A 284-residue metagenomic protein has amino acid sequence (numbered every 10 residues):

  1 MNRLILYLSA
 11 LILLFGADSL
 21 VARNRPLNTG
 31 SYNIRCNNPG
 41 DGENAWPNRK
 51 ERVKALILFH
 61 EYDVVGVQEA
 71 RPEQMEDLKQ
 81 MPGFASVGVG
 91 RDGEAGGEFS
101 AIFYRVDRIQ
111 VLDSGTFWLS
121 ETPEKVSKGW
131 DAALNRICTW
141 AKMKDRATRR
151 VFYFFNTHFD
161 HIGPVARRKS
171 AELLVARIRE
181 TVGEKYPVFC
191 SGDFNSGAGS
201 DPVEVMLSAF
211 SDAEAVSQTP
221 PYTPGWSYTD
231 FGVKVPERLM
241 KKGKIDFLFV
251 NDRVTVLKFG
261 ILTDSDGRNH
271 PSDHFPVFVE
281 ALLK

Functional and structural regions predicted by a protein language model:
M1-L8: Bacterial N-terminal signal peptides that target proteins for export
I5, F15, S19-M81, D92-E98 (+2 more regions): N-terminal, active-site-proximal structural segment of metallo-dependent hydrolase catalytic domains
L27, D63-V64, F152, P187-F189 (+2 more regions): Short, Asp-centered acidic motifs that coordinate Mg2+ and/or phosphate in catalytic or ligand-binding sites
S31-E51, F117-A133, D160, W226-G232 (+1 more regions): Acidic/histidine-rich helix-loop elements that form or flank divalent-metal/phosphate-binding sites at the catalytic
Y32-I34, T157-F159, G192-F194, F275: Active-site metal-binding loops of divalent metal-dependent hydrolases
V64-F155, K258-I261: Structured beta-strand-rich core segments of catalytic domains in phosphoester-bond hydrolases
V65-Q68, V89, F189-D193, D212-V216: Active-site neighborhood of phospho(di)ester-bond hydrolases with catalytic His/Asp-centered motifs
V165, K169, A176-V188, S196-K284: Metal-dependent phosphoester-hydrolase catalytic domains
